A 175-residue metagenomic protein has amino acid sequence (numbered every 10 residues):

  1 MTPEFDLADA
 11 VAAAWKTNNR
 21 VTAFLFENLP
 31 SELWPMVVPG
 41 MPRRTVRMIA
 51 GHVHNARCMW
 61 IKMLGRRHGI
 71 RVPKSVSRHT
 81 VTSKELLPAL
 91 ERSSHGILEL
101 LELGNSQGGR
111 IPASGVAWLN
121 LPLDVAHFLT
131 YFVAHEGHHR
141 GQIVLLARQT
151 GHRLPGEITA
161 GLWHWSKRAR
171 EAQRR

Functional and structural regions predicted by a protein language model:
T2, A12-F26, L33-V76, G115-R175: Short, contiguous alpha-helical
P3, L90-Q107, H164-R175: Short flexible/disordered coil segments
R20, F24-N28, R92-E99, L103 (+1 more regions): A generic structural signal for well-ordered alpha-helical segments enriched in polar/charged residues
E32, E102-L119: Acidic catalytic patch
K62-G104: Helix-adjacent hinge/juxtasegments
